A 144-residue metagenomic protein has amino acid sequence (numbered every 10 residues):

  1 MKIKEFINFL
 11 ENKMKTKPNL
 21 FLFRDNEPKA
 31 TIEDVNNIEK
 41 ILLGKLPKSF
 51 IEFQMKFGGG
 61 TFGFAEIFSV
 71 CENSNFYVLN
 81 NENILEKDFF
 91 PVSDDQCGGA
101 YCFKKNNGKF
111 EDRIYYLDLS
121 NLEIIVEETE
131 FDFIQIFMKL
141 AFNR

Functional and structural regions predicted by a protein language model:
M1-F103, N107-G108: A surface-exposed partner-binding patch
Y77, Y101, Y115-Y116, F131: Sequence-level detector for tyrosine residue identity
Y116-R144: Compact, glycine/acidic-enriched structural inserts
